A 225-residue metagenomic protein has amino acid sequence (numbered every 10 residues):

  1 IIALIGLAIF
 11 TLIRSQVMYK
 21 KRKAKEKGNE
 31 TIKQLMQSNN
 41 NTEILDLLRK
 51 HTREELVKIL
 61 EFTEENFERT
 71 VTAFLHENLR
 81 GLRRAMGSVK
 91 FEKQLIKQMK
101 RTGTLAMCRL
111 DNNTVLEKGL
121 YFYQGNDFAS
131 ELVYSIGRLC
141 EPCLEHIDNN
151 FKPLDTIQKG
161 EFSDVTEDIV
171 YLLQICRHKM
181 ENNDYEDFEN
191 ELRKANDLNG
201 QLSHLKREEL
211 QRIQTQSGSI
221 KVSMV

Functional and structural regions predicted by a protein language model:
I1-V225: Cytosolic, long alpha-helical scaffolding segments
